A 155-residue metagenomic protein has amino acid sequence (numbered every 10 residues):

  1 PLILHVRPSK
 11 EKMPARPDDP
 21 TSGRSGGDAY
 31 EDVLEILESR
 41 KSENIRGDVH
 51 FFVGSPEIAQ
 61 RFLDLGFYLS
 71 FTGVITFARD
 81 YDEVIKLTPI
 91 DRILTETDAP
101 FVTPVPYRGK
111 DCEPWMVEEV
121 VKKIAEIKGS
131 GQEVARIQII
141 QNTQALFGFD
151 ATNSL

Functional and structural regions predicted by a protein language model:
P1, A78-V84, A99-P104, I124-K128: Short C-terminal domain-edge/linker segments immediately following a structured domain
P1-L94, S154: Catalytic pocket-lining loop regions of alpha/beta-barrel enzymes, especially the amidohydrolase/enolase/GH5 lineages
G26, K110-E113, V117: Short, conserved glycine- and acidic-residue-centered signature motifs in active-site or ligand-binding loops
S42-N44, V105-Y107, D150: A short, structure-level motif marking secondary-structure boundaries and short turns
H50, F62, D98, A135 (+1 more regions): Divalent metal-coordination and catalytic microenvironments
F51, V74-T76, P100-F101, P106 (+1 more regions): Residue-level preference for alpha-helix termini and adjacent loops
D91-E113: Short acidic/histidine-rich active-site segments
W115-L155: Mid-to-C-terminal alpha-helical segments outside catalytic/metal-binding sites
